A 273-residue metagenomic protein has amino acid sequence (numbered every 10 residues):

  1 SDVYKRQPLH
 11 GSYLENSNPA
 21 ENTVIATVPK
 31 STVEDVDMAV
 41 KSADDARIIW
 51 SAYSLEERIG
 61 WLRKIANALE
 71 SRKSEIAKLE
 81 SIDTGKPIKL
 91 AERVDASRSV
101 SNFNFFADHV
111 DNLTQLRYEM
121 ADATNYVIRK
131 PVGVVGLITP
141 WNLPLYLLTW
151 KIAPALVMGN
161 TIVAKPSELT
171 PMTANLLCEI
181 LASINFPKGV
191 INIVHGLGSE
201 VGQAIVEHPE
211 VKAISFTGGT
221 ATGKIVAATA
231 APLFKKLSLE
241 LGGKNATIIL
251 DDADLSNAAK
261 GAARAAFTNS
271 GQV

Functional and structural regions predicted by a protein language model:
V3-Y4: Short, small-residue-biased leader/transition segments that mark boundaries at the very start of proteins
P8-S12: Short, small/polar residue-rich loop motifs at catalytic or cofactor-binding pockets
N22-L113: Glycine-rich loop-to-alpha-helix module at the N-terminal edge of alpha/beta enzyme cores
L116-K188, K212: Conserved small-residue-rich beta-alpha loop and adjacent elements that most often cradle the phosphate/pyrophosphate
T124-N125, I193-K212: A structured beta-alpha segment of the ubiquitous adenosine-cofactor-binding alpha/beta core
N160, K165-S167, H195, T217 (+1 more regions): Short beta->alpha connector loops at strand-helix junctions that form conserved, small/polar/Pro-enriched
A213, A221-V273: ALDH superfamily catalytic-core signature
